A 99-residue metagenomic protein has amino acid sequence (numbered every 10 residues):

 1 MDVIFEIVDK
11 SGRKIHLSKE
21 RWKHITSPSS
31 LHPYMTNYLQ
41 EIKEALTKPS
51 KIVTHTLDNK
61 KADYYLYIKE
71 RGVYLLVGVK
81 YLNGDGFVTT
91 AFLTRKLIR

Functional and structural regions predicted by a protein language model:
M1-R99: Ribonuclease/tRNase effector modules and their secretory precursors
